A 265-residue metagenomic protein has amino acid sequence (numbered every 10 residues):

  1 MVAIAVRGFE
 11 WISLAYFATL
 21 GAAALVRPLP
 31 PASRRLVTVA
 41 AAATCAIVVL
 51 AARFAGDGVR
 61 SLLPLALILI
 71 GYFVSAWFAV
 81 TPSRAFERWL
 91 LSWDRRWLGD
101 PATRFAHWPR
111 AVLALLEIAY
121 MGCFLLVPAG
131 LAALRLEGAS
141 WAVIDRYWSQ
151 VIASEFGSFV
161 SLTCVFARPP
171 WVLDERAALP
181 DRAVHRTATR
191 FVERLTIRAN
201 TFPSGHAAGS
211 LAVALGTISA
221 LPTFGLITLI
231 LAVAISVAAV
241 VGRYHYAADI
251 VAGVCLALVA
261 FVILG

Functional and structural regions predicted by a protein language model:
M1-V39, A55-A129: N-terminal transmembrane-helix/juxtamembrane module of multi-pass inner/ER membrane proteins
R60-L65, P128-V165, L173-D174: Interfacial segments of alpha-helical transmembrane regions
I68, Y72, A76, S154-L162 (+2 more regions): Alpha-helical transmembrane segments of multipass membrane proteins
V74-R88, S154-L179: Transmembrane alpha-helix/helix-exit interface in multi-pass inner-membrane proteins
V112-L126, I197-S219, A247, V251: Membrane-interface loop-to-helix entry segments
A129-E137, A207-G225, C255-L264: Membrane-interfacial alpha-helical segments at the cytosolic side of multi-pass membrane proteins
V160-S219: Membrane-interfacial catalytic/cofactor-binding modules of polytopic membrane enzymes
A234-V262: Interfacial helix-loop-helix junctions of multi-pass membrane proteins
